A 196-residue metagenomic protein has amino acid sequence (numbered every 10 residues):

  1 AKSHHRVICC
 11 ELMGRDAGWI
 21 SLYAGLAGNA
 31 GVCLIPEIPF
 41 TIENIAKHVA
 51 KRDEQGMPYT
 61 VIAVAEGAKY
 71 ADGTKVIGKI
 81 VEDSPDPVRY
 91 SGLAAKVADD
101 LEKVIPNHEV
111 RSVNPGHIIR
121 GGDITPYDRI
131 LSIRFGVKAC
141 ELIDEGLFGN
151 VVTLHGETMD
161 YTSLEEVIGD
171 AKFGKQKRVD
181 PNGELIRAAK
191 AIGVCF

Functional and structural regions predicted by a protein language model:
A1-H108: Accessory alpha-helical/coil subdomains and C-terminal extensions that flank or cap enzyme catalytic cores
R89-F196: C-terminal non-catalytic interaction/assembly regions of soluble proteins
